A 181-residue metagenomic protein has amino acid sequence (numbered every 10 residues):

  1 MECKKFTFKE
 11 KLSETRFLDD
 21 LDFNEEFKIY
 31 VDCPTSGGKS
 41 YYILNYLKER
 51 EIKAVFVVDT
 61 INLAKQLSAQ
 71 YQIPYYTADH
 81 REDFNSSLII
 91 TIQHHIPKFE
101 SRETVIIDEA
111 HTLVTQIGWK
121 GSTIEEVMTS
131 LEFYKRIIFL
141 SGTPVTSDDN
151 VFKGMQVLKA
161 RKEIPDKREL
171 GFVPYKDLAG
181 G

Functional and structural regions predicted by a protein language model:
K5-E25, L44: Pre-Walker A adenine-sensing motif
K28: Walker A (P-loop) ATP-phosphate-binding motif of ABC ATPase nucleotide-binding domains
V31: Hydrophobic anchor at the beta1->P-loop junction of P-loop NTPases
P34-Q72, V145-T146: Conserved Walker A/P-loop ATP-binding site and its immediately adjacent core in helicase/helicase-like ATPase domains
T60-I61, I89-H95, E109, L140-V145 (+1 more regions): A short beta-strand-to-loop transition that corresponds to the Sensor-1 phosphate-sensing loop of AAA+ P-loop ATPases
I61-E100: Inter-Walker segment of RecA-like/P-loop motor cores
H94-H95, F99-F139: SF2 helicase catalytic motif II
T146-G181: Interdomain hinge/linker at the junction between the two RecA-like core domains of SF2 helicases
